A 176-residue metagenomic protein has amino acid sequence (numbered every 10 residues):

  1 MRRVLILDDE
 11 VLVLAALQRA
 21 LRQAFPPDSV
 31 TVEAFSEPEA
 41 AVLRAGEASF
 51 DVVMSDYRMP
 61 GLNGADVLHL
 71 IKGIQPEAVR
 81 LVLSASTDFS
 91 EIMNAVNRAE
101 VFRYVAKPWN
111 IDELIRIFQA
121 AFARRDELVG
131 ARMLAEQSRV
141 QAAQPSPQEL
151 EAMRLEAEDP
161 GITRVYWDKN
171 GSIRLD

Functional and structural regions predicted by a protein language model:
D8, D56, S84: Active-site residues of response regulator receiver
V11-E33: Two-component/phosphorelay signaling modules centered on CheY-like receiver
A34-L43, G64: Helix N-cap/capping motif at the beta->alpha junctions
L43, A65-E77, N94: Short amphipathic alpha-helix used as the core "switch/output" element in two-component signaling
M59: Receiver (REC) domain active-site loop signature in two-component systems and cognate sites in sensor histidine kinases
D66, T87-Y104: Alpha4 helix (beta4-alpha4-beta5 surface) of REC/receiver domains from two-component response regulators
W109-F118, F122: C-terminal output helix
M133-D176: C-terminal output/effector regions of signal-responsive regulators
